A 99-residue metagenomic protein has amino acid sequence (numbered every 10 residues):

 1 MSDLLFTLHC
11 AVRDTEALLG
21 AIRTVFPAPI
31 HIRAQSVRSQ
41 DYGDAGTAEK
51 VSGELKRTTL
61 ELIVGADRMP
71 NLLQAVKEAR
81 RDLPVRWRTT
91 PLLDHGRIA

Functional and structural regions predicted by a protein language model:
M1-A99: Positively charged, small/polar-rich N-terminal and surface patches that mediate targeting and assembly and bind
